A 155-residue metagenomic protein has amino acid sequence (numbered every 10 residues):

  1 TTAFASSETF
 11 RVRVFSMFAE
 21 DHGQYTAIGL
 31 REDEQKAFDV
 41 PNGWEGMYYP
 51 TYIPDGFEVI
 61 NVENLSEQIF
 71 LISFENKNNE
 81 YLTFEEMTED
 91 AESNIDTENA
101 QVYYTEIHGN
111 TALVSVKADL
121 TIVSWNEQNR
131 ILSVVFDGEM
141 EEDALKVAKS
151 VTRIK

Functional and structural regions predicted by a protein language model:
T1, A5, A112, A148-T152: Long alpha-helical scaffolds
T1-G29: Membrane-interface helical sensory segment of bacterial ECF anti-sigma factor regulators
R13-S16, V59, R153: Generic detector of well-ordered secondary structure
G29-L30, K155: Intrinsically disordered, low-complexity repeat and linker tracts
D33-I122, N126-E127: Short, solvent-exposed recognition patches
Q128-K155: Surface-exposed amphipathic alpha-helical segments
